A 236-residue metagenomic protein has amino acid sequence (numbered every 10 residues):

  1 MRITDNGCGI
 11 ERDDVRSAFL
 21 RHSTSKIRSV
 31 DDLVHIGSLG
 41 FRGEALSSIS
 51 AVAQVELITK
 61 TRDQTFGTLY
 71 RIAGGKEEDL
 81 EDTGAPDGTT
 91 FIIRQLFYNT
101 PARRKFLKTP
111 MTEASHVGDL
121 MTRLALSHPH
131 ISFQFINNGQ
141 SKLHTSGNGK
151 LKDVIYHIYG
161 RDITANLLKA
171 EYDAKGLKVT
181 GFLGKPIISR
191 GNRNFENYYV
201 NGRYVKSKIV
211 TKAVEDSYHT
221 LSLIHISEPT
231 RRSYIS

Functional and structural regions predicted by a protein language model:
M1-S227: N-terminal phosphate-binding caps/lids of nucleotide- and nucleic-acid-binding domains
I224-H225, R231-S236: Single conserved hydrophobic/aromatic residue that forms the stacking wall/gate of nucleotide- or nucleobase-binding
